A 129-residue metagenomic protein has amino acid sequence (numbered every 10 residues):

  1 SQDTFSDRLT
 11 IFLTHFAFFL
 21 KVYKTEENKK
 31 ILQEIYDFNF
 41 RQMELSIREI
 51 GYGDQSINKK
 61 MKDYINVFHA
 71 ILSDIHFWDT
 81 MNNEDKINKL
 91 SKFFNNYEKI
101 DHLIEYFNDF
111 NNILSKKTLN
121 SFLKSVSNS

Functional and structural regions predicted by a protein language model:
S1-S129: Surface/interface-facing alpha-helical segments and adjacent flexible terminal/loop regions used for partner/assembly
